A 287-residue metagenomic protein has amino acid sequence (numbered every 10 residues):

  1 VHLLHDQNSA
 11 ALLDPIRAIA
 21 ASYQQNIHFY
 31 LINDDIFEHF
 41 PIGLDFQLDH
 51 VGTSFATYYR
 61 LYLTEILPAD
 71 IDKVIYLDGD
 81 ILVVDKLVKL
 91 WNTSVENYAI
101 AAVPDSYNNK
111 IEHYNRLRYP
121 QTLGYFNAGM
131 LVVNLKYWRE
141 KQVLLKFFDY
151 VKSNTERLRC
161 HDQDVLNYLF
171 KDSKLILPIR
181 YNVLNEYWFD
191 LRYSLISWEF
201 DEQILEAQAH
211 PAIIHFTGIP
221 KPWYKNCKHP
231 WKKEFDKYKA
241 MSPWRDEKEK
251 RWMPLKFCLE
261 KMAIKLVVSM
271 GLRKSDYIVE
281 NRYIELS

Functional and structural regions predicted by a protein language model:
V1-Q7, A102-V103: Short internal beta-strands
Q7-D14, K110: Short, charged/polar "capping" segments at the starts of alpha-helices and the immediately preceding loops
A11-Y23, K228: Short, aromatic/basic amphipathic alpha-helical patches
A18-E65: Active-site-proximal specificity loops/subdomain of glycosyltransferases
D35-F37, A56-K110, L123-V133, R139-E140: GT-A fold catalytic core of metal-dependent nucleotide-sugar glycosyltransferases, centered on the diacidic
V51-T53, Y119-L123, T155-R157, E202-L205: Short Gly/Pro-enriched turn/cap motifs at secondary-structure boundaries
I100-P120, K228-K237, P243-W244: A short, conserved beta-to-alpha structural element at the edge of catalytic cores that scaffolds binding
E140-S287: A glycosyltransferase accessory/donor-loop signature
